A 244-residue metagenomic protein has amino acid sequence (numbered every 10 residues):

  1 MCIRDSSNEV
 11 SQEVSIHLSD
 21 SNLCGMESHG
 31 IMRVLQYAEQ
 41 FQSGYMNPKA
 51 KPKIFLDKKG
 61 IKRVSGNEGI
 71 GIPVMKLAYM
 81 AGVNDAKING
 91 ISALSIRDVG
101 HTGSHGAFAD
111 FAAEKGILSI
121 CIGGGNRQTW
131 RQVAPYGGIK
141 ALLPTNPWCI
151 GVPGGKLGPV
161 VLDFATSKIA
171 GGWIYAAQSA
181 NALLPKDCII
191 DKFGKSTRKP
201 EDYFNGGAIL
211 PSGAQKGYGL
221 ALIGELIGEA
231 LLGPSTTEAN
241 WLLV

Functional and structural regions predicted by a protein language model:
M1-S6: Conserved small/polar residues in nucleotide/adenosyl-binding loops
S7-E13, S28-I31, G233-L242: Flexible, glycine/charged-enriched surface loops at secondary-structure junctions
G30-V83: Active-site cofactor/substrate anionic-group-binding motifs, chiefly glycine- and Lys/Arg-rich phosphate-binding loops
G60-R63, I91-S95, G116-C121, K140 (+7 more regions): Structural motif
R63-G155: A generic, well-ordered mixed alpha/beta core segment in the N-terminal half of proteins
Q128-E201: Phosphate/diphosphate-binding glycine-rich loops and adjacent basic-rich segments that engage nucleotide
N205-V244: Internal helical hairpin/lid segments
